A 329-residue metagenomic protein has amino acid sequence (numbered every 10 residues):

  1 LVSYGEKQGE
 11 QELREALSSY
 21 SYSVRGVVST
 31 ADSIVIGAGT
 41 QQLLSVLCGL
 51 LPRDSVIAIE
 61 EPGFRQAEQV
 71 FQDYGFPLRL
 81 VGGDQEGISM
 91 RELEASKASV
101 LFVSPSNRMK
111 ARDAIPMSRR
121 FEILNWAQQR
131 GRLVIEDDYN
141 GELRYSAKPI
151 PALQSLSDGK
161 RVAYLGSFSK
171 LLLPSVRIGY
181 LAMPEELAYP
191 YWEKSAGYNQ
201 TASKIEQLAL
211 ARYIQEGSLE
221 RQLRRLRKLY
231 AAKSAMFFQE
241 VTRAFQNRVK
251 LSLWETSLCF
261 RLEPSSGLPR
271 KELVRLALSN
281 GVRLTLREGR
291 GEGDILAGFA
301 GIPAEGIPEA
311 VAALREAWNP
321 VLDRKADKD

Functional and structural regions predicted by a protein language model:
L1, G9, Q215-E220, T242-E255 (+2 more regions): Inter-domain helical "communication" segments and dimerization helices that couple sensory or membrane-embedded modules
V2-G131, I135, G141-L143, K148-K160 (+3 more regions): Conserved core of the PLP fold type I
E61, R65-V70, I123, L133-I135 (+8 more regions): A generic "structured core" feature
G63, K228-F238, V249-E263, R270 (+2 more regions): Conserved glycine-rich beta-strand-loop-beta hairpin in the small C-terminal domain of fold type I
F71, L93, V162, V176 (+6 more regions): Domain-scale detector for complete catalytic domains at protein termini or as standalone homologs
V162-R243, L251-S252: PLP-dependent aminotransferase class I/II
M183, R261-S266, R283-N319: Conserved PLP-binding active-site segment of the aspartate aminotransferase-like
